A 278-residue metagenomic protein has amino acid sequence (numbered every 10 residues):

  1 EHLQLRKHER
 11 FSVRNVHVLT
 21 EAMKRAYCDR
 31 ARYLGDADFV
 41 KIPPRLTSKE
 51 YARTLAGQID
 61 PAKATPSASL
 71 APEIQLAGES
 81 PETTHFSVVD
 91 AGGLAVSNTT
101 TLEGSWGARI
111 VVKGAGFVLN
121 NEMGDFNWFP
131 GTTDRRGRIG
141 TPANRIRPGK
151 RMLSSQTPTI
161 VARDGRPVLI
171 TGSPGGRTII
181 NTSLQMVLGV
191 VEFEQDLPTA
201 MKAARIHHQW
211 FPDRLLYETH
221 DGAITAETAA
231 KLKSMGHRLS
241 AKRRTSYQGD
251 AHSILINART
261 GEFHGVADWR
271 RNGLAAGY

Functional and structural regions predicted by a protein language model:
E1-H2, A275: Compositionally biased, low-complexity linear motifs
H2-L102, R109-A115, E122, P130-T133 (+3 more regions): Internal maturation/activation junctions in enzymes
Y33, T83-Y278: N-terminal nucleophile
